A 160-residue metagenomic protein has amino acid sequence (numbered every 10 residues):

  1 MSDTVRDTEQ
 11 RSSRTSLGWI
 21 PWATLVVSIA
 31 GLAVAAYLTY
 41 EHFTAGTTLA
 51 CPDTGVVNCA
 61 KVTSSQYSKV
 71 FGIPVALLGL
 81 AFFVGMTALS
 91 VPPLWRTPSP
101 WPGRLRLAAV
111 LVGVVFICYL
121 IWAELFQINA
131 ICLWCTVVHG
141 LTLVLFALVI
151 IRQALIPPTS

Functional and structural regions predicted by a protein language model:
S2-S160: Membrane-interfacial helix-loop segments of redox and metal-homeostasis proteins, especially TM-loop-TM junctions
